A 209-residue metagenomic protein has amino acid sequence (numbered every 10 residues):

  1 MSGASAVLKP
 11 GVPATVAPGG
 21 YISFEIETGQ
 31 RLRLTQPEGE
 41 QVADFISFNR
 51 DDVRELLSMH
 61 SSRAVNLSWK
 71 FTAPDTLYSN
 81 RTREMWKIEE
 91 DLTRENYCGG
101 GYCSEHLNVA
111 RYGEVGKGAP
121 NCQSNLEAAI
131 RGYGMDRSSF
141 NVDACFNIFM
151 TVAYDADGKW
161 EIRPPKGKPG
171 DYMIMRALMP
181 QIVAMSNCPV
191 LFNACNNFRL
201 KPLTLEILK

Functional and structural regions predicted by a protein language model:
M1-K209: Acidic, Ser/Thr/Pro
